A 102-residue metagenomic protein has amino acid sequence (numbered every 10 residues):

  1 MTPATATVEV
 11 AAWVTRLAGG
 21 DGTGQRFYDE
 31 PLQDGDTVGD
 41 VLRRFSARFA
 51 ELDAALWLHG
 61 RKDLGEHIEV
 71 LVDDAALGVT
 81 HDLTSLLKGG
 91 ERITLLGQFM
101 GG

Functional and structural regions predicted by a protein language model:
M1-G101: Ubiquitin-like/PB1-type beta-grasp interaction modules and other compact soluble beta-rich domains
